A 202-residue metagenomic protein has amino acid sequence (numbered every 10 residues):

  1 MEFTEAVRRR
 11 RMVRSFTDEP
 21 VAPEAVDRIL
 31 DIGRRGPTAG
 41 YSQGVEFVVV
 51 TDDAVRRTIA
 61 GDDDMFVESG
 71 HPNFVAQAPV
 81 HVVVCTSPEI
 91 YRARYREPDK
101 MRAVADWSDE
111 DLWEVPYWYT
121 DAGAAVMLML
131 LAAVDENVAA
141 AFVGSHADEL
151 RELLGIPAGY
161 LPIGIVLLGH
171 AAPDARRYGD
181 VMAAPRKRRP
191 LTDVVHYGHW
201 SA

Functional and structural regions predicted by a protein language model:
F3-V13, P88-I90, G164-A202: C-terminal helix-cap and adjacent tail motif
V13-R28: A short N-terminal beta-strand-loop micro-motif at the entrance of redox/enzyme domains
I29, G33-R34, V82, R102-L153: Small-aliphatic-rich amphipathic alpha-helix that forms the alpha element of a beta-alpha
D31-P37, V67-H71: Short secondary-structure capping/turn segments at boundaries of alpha-helices and beta-strands
S42-A122: Glycine/small-residue-rich phosphate/adenosyl-binding loop
E46, H146, G164: Residue-level "edge-of-site" marker
E68-H81, I156-Y178: A glycine-rich helix N-cap at a beta->alpha junction
